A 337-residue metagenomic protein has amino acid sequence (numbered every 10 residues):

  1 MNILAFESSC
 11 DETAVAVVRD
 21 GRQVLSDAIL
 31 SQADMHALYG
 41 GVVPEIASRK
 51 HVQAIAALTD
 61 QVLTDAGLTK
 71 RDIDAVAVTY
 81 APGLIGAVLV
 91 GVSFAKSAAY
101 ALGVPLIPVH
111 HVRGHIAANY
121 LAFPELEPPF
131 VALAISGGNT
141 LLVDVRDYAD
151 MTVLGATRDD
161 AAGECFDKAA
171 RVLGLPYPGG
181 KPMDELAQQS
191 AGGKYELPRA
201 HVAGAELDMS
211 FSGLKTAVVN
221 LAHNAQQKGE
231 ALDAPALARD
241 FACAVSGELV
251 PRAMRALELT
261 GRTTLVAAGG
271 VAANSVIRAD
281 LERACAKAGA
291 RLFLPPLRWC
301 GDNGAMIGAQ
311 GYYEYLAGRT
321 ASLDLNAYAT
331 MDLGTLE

Functional and structural regions predicted by a protein language model:
M1, V109-V131, Q310: Conserved phosphate-binding catalytic cores of ATP/NTP-utilizing and phosphoryl-transfer enzymes
N2-P82, H111, H115: N-terminal beta-alpha supersecondary unit
T13-V18, A132-A134, T140-D144: Short beta-strand scaffold segments in enzyme catalytic cores
V78-L102, S275-R283: Short Gly/Thr/Asp-enriched flexible loops that form oxyanion-binding sites at enzyme active sites
P108-V109, E282-I307: Conserved phosphate-binding/catalytic loops in two-lobed NTP-binding clefts
P124, D147-Q189, K215-T216, N220-N224: Glycine-rich phosphate-binding loop plus the immediately following alpha-helix
E185-L265, N274-A288, Y315, T335: A contiguous, well-structured pocket-lining segment that forms one wall/lid of small-molecule binding clefts in soluble
P295-L333: Glycine-rich phosphate-binding/hydrolytic loop that grips phosphoryl groups
